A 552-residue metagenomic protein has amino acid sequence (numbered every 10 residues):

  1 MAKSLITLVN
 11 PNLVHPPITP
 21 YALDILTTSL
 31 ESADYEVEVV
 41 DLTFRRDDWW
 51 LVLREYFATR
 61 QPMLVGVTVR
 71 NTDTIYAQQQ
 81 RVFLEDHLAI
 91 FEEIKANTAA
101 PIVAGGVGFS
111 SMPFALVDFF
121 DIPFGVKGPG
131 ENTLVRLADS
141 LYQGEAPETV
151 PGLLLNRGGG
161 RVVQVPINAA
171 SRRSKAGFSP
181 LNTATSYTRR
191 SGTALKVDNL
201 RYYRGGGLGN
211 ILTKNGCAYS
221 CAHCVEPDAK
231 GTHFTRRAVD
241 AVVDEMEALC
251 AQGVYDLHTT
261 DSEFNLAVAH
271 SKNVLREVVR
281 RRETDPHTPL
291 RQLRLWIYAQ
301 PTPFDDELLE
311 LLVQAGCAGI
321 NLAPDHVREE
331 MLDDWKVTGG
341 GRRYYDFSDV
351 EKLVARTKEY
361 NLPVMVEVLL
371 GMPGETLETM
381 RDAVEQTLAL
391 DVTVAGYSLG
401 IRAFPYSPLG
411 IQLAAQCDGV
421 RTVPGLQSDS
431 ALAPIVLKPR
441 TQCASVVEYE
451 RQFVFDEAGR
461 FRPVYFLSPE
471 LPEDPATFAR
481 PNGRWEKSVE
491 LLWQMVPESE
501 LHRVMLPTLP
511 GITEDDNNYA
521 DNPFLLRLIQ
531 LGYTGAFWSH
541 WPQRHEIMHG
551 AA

Functional and structural regions predicted by a protein language model:
A2-P11, E31, E36, R54-M63 (+3 more regions): Radical SAM enzyme core and accessory elements
A2-Q252: Acidic, low-complexity intrinsically disordered segments
V39-D41, A104, I297, V366 (+1 more regions): A structural preference for short, hydrophobic beta-strand core positions in alpha/beta folds
M63, P123, Y255-L257, A318 (+1 more regions): Short acidic/polar active-site loop segments enriched in Thr and Asp
N71-Q78, P113-F114, Y219, V268-A269 (+4 more regions): Flexible glycine/acidic-rich beta-alpha junction loops that bind and position SAM and/or redox cofactors in anaerobic
P113-F120, L308, G374-A389: Catalytic cores of alpha/beta
T183-M365, L370, E378, E385: Radical SAM [4Fe-4S] cluster-binding motif and immediate context
